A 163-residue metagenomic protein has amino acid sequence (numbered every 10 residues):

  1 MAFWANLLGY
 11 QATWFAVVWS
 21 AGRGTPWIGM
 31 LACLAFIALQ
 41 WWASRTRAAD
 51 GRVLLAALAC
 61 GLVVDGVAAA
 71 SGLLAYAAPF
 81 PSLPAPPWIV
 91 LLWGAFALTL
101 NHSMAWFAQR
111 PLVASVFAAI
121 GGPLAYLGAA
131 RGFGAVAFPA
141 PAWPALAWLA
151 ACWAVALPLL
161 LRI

Functional and structural regions predicted by a protein language model:
M1-I163: Aromatic-rich, lipid-facing transmembrane alpha helices and their immediate juxtamembrane interface loops in integral
